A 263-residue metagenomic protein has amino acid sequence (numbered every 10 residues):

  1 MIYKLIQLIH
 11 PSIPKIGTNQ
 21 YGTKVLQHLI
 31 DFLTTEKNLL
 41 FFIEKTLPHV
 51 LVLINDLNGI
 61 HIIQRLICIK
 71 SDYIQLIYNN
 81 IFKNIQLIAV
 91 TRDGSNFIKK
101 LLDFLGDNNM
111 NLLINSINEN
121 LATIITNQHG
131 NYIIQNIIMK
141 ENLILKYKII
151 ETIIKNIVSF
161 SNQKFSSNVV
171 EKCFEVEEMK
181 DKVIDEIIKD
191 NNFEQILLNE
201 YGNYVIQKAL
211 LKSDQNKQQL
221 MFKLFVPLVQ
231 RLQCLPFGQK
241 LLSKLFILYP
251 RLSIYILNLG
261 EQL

Functional and structural regions predicted by a protein language model:
M1-L263: Eukaryotic gene-expression regulator signature that favors modular helical reader/repeat domains and their
